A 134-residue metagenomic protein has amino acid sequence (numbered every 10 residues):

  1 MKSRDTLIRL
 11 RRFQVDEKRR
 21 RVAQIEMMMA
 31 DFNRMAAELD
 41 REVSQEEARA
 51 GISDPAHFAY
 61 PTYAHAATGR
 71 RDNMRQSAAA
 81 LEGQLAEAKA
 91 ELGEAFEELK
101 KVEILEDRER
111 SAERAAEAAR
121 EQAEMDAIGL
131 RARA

Functional and structural regions predicted by a protein language model:
M1-A134: Charge-rich amphipathic alpha-helical interaction elements
